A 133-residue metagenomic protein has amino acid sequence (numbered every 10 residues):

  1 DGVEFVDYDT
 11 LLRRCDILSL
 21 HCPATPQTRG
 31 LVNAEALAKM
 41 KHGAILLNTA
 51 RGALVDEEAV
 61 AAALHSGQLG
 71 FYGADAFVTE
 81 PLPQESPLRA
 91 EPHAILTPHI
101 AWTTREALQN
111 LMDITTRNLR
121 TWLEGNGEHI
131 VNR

Functional and structural regions predicted by a protein language model:
D1-P87: Rossmann-like adenosine-cofactor binding region
V78-R133: C-terminal helix-to-coil terminal segments
